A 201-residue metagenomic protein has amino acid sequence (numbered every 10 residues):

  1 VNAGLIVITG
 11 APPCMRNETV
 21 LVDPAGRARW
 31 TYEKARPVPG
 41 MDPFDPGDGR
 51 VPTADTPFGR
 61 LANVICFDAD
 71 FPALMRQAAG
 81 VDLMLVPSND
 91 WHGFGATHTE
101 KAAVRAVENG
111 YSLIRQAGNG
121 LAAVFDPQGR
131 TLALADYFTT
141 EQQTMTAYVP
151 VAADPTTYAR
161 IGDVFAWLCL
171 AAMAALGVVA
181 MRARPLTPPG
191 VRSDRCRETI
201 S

Functional and structural regions predicted by a protein language model:
V1-T9, P13-C14, G59-Y148, F165: CN hydrolase (nitrilase-like) catalytic-core segments centered on the catalytic cysteine and neighboring Lys/Glu
M15-Q77, T140, A159: Active-site catalytic loop in hydrolytic enzyme cores
A28, P37-V38, W91, V151-A153: Active-site/binding-pocket entry motifs
R36, F44-D45, T53, P57 (+4 more regions): C-terminal beta-strand edge segments of enzyme domains
